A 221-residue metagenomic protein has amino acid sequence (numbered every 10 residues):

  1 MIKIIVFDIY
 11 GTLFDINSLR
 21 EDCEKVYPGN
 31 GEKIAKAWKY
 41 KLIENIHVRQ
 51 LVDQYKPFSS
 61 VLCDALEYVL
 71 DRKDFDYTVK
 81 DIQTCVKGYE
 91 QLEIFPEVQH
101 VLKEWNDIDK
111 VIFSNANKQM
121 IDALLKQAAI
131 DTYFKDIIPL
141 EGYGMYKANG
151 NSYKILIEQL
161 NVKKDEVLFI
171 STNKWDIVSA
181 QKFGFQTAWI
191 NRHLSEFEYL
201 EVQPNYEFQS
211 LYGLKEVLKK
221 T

Functional and structural regions predicted by a protein language model:
M1-I43: Active-site neighborhood of HAD-like aspartate-dependent phosphohydrolases
M1-I5, K118, D122-T221: Asp-based, Mg2+/Mn2+-dependent phosphohydrolase catalytic module
R20, A35, K39, S59-E67 (+1 more regions): An amphipathic alpha-helix signature
C23-Y27, V101-D107, L218: Alpha-helix C-terminal capping segments
G29, D71, W105-D109, F185: Short glycine/proline-enriched coil/turn segments at helix->beta-strand junctions
G29-A37, K73-Q83, T132, K164: Short, surface-exposed acidic
I46-Q83: A metal-dependent, Asp-based hydrolase signature
K80-Q91, V98-Q127, I137-L140: Substrate-recognition element of Asp-dependent hydrolases with the DxDx(T/V) motif
